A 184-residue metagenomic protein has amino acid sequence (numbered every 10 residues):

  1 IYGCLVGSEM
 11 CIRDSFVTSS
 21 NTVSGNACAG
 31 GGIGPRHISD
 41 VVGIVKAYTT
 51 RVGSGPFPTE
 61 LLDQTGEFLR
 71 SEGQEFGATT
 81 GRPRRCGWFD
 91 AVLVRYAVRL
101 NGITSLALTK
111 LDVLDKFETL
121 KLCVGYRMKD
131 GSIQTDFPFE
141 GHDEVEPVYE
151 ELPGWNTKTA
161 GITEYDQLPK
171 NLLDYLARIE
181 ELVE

Functional and structural regions predicted by a protein language model:
I1-G7, C11-I12: Single conserved hydrophobic/aromatic residue that forms the stacking wall/gate of nucleotide- or nucleobase-binding
Y2, G25, R95, L176-A177: Short glycine-/small-residue-rich flexible loop motifs, especially phosphate/cofactor-binding loops
S8, S15-V17, G32, D166-Q167 (+1 more regions): Core catalytic machinery and nucleic-acid-binding channels of phosphodiester-processing enzymes
N21-T22, D174: A generic alpha-helix surface/boundary motif
S24-E151, T159: A glycine- and small/hydrophobic-rich beta-loop-beta segment that serves as a flexible "lid/hinge" or phosphate-binding
N156-E184: Extended hydrophobic packing segments that form well-structured cores
